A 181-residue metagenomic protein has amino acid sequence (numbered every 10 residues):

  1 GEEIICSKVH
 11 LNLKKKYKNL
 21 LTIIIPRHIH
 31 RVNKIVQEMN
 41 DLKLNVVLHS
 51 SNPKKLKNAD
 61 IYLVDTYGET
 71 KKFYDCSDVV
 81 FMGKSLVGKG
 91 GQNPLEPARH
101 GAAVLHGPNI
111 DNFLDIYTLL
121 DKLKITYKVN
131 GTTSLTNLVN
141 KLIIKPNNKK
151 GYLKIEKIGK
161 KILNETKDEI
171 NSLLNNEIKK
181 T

Functional and structural regions predicted by a protein language model:
G1-T181: Nucleotide-activated sugar donor-binding and catalytic core shared by glycosyltransferases and related lipid-linked
